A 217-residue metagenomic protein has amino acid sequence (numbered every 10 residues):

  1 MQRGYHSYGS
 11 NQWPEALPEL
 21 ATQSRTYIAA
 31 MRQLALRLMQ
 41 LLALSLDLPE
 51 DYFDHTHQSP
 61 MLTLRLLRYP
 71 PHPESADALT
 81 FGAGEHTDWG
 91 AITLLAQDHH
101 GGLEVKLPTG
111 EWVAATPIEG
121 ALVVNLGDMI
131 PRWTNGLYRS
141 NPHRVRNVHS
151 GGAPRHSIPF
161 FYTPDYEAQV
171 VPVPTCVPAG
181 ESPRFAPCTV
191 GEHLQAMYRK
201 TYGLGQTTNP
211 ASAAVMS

Functional and structural regions predicted by a protein language model:
M1-S217: Peripheral, non-catalytic segments flanking oxidoreductase cores
